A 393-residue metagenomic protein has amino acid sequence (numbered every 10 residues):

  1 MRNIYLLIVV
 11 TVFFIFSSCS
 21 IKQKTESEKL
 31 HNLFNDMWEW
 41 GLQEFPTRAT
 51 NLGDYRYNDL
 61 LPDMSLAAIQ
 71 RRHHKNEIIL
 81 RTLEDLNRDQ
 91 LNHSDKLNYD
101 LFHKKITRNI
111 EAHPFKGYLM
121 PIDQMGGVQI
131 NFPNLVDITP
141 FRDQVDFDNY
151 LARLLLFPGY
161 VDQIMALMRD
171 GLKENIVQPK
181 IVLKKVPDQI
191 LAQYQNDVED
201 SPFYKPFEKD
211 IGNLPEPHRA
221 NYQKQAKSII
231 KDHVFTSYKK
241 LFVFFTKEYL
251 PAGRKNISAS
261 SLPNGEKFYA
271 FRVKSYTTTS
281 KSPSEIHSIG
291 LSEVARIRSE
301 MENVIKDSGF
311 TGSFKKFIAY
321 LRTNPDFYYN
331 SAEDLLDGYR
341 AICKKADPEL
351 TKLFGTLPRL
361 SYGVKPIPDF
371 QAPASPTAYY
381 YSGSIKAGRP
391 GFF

Functional and structural regions predicted by a protein language model:
M1-Y5: Positively charged n-region of N-terminal signal peptides that target proteins for export
L7-S17: Bacterial N-terminal signal peptides
C19-F393: N-terminal maturation segment of proteins
